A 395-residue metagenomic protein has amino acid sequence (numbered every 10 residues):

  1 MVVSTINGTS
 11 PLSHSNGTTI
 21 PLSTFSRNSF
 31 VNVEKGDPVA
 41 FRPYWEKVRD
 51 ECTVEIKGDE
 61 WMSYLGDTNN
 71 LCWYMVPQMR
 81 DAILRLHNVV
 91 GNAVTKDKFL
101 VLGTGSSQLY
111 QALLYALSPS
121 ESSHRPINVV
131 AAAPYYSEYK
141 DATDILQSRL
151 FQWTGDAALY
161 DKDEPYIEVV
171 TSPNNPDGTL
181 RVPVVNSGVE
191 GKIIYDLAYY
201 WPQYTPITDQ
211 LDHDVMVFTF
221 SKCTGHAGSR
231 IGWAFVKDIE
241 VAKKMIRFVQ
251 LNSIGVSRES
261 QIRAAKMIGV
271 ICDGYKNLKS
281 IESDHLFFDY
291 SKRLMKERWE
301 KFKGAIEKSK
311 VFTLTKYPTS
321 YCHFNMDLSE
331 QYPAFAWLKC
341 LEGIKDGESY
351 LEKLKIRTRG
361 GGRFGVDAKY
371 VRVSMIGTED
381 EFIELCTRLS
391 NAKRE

Functional and structural regions predicted by a protein language model:
M1-E395: PLP-dependent class I/II
